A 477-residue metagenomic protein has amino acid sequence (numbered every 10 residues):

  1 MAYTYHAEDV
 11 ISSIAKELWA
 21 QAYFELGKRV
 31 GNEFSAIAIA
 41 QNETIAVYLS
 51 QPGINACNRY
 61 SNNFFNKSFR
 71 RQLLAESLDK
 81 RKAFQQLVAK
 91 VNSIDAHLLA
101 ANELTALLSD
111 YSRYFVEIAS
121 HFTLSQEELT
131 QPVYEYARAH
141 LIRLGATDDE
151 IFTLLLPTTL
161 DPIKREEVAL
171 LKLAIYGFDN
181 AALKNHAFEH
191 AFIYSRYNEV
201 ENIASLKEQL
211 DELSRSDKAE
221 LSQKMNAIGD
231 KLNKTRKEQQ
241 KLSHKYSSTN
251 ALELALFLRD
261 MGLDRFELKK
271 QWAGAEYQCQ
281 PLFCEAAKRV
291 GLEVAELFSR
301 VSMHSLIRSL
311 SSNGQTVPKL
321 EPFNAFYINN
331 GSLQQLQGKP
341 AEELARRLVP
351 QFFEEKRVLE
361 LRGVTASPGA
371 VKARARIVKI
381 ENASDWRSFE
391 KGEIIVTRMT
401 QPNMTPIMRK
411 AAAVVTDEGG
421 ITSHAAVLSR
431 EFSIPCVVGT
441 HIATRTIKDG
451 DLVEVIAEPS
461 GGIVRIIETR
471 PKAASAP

Functional and structural regions predicted by a protein language model:
M1-L359: Contiguous hydrophobic, helix-prone segments at protein termini that mediate membrane targeting/anchoring
Q51, P132, L183-F188, T249 (+9 more regions): Residue-level signal for the start and early helices of compact helical domains
A295, E342, S367, A373 (+2 more regions): Short, electropositive, low-hydrophobicity segments enriched in small/polar residues
Q335-F389, R398: Non-catalytic terminal/interface segments that mediate subunit docking, oligomerization, and allosteric communication
A375-A383, R387-E393, R398-P477: Acidic, glycine-rich flexible loop/linker segments
